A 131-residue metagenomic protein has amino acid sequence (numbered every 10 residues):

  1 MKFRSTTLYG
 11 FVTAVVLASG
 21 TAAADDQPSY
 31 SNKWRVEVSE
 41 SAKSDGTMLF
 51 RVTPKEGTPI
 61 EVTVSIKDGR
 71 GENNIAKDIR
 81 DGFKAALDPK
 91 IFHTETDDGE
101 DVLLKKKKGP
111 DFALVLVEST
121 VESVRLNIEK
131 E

Functional and structural regions predicted by a protein language model:
M1-G10: Bacterial N-terminal signal peptides that target proteins for export
R4, S19-S29: Short, flexible, surface-exposed loop segments at domain boundaries
Y9-A18: Bacterial N-terminal signal peptides
D25-E131: Polar, low-complexity export/assembly segments characteristic of proteins that are secreted or assemble on the cell
